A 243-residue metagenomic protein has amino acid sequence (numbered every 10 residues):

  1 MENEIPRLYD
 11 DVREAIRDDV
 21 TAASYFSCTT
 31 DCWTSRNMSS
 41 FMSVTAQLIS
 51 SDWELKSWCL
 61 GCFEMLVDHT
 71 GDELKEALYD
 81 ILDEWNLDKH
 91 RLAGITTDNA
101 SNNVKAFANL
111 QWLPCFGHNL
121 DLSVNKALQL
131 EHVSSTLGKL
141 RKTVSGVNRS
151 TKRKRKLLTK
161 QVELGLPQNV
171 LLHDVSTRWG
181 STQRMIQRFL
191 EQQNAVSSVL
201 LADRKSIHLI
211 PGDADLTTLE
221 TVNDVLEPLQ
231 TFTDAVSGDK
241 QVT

Functional and structural regions predicted by a protein language model:
M1-C59, D88-T96: Structured nucleic-acid-interacting core domains from mobile-element enzymes and related host factors, especially RNase
N3, R7-L8, G61-W85: Active-site beta-loop-alpha junctions of metal-dependent nucleic acid enzymes, especially the RNase H-like/DDE
S35, V67-D68, L122: Short strand->helix junction
N37, H69, K105: Residues that form or flank phosphate/diphosphate-binding pockets in enzymes that use nucleotide phosphates
A46-I49, A77-T243: A eukaryotic "domain-edge + linker/cap" signature
W58-L66, V170-L172, L209: Short, conserved non-catalytic motifs in the polymerase core
